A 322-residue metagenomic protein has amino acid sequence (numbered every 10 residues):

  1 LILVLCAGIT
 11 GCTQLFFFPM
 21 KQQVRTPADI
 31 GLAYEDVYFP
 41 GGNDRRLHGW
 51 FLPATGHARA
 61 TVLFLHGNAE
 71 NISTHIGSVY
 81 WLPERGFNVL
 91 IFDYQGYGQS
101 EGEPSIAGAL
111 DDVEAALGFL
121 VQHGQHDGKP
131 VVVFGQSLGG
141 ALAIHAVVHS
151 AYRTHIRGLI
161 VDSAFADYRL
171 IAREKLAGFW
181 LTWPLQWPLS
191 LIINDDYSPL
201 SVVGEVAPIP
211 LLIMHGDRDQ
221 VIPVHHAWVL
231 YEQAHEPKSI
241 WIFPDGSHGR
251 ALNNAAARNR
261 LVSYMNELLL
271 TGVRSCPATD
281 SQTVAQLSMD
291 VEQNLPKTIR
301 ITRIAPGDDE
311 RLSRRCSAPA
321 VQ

Functional and structural regions predicted by a protein language model:
A7-P40, L47, S275-S288, E292 (+3 more regions): An N-terminal hydrophobic leader/cap segment in hydrolases
G42, R46-F119, K129: Membrane-embedded segments
Q125-S137: Alpha/beta-hydrolase fold nucleophile elbow
V133-G135, D162, M214: Short beta-strand immediately N-terminal to the catalytic nucleophile in serine-hydrolase-like folds
G135-H145, V221: Glycine-rich nucleophile elbow surrounding the catalytic serine of serine-hydrolase chemistry
H145-V202, A207-P208, R250-N253: Hydrolase active-site cap/lid region
V206-A207, L212-H215, D219: Short beta-strand/loop motif that positions the catalytic acidic residue of the alpha/beta-hydrolase fold
H225-Q322: C-terminal catalytic histidine-bearing segment of alpha/beta-hydrolase fold enzymes
